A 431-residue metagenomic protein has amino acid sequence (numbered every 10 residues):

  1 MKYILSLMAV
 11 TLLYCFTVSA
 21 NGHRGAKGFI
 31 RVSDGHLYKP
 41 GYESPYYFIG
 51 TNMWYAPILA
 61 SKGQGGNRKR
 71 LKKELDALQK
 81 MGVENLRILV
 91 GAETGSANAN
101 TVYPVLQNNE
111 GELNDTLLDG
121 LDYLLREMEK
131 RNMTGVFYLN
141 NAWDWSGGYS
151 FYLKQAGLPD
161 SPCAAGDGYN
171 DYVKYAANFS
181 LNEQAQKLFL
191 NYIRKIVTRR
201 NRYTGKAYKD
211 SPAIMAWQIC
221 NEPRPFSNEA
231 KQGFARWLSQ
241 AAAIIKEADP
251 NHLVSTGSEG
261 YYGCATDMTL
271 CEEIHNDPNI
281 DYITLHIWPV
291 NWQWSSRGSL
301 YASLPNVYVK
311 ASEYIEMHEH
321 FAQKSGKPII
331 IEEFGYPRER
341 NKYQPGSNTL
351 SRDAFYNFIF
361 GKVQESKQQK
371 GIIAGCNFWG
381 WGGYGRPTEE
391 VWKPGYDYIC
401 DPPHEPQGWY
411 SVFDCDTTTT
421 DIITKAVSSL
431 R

Functional and structural regions predicted by a protein language model:
M1-G22: Bacterial Sec-dependent N-terminal signal peptides
R24-W294, S303-P328, F334-A354, F358-V363 (+1 more regions): Active-site mouth of glycoside hydrolases
S296-G298: Acidic, serine/threonine/proline-rich low-complexity intrinsically disordered regions
L430-R431: Core catalytic subdomain of AMP-forming adenylate-forming
